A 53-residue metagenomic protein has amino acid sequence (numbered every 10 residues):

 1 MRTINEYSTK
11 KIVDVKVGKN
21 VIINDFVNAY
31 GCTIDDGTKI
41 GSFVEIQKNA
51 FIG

Functional and structural regions predicted by a protein language model:
M1-I4: Cys/His Zn-binding finger modules involved in RNA regulation
Y7, V13, G18-K19, N24-D25 (+5 more regions): Left-handed beta-helix
